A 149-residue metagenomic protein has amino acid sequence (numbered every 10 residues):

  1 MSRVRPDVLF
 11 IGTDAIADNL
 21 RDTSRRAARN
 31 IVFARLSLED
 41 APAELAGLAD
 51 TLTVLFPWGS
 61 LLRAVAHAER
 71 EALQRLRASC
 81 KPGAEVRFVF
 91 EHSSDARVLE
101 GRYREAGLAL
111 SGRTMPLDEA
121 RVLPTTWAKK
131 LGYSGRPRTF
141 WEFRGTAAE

Functional and structural regions predicted by a protein language model:
M1-D7: Conserved SAM-binding loop of SAM-dependent methyltransferases across substrates and taxa, primarily the Class I
D14-A17: Conserved SAM/SAH-binding beta-strand->alpha-helix loop
T23-S24: Conserved SAM-binding loop
A28-D40: Conserved SAM-binding strand-loop segment of SAM-dependent methyltransferases
E39-F56: A short acidic, Gly/Pro-enriched loop at the edge of an enzyme's catalytic core that lines a small-molecule cofactor
A66-E85: A short glycine-rich, Lys/Arg-flanked "PGG" loop and its adjoining helix->strand segment in the class I
A84, F90-H92: Acidic carboxylate diad motif detector
S94-E149: Class I S-adenosyl-L-methionine
